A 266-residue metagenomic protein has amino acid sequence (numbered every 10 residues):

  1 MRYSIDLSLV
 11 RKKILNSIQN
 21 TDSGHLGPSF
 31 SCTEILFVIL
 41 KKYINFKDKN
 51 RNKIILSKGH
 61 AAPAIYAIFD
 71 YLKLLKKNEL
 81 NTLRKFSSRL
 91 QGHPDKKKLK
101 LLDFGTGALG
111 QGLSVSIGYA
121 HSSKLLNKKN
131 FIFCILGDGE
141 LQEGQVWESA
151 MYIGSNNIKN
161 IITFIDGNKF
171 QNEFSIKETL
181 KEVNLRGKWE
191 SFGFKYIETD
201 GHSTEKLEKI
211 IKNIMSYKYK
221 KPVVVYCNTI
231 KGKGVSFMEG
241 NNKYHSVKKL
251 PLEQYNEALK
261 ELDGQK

Functional and structural regions predicted by a protein language model:
L7-S23, D166-N168: N-terminal capping segment at the start of a domain
I14-S17, S29-S155, K181: Cofactor-binding active-site loop characterized by glycine-rich and histidine/acidic residues
E34, H60-A61, N168-K169, N228-G232: Glycine-rich beta-alpha junction loops
N52-I54, N130-C134, I161, Y219-T229: Generic beta-sheet signal
Y66-I68, D95, Q145-W147, E173-K177 (+2 more regions): Short acidic, glycine/serine/threonine-rich loops at helix termini
K128, K177-I210: Conserved thiamine diphosphate
E143-N168, P222-Y226: A short alpha/beta connector and helix-capping loop motif
T204-K266: Glycine/aspartate-rich loop-and-adjacent alpha/beta segment that forms the canonical ThDP
